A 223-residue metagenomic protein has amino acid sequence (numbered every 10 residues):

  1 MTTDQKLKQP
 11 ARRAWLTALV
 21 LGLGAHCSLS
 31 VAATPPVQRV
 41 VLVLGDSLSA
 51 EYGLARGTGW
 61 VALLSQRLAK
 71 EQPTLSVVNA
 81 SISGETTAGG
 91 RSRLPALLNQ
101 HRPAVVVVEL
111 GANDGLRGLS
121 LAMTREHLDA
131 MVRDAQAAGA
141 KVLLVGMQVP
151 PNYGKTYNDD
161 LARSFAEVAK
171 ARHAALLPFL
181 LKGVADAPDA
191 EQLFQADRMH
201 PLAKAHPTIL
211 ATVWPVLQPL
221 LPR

Functional and structural regions predicted by a protein language model:
T2-T3: Short glycine- and acidic-rich boundary segments immediately preceding or forming the N-terminal edge of structured
K6-L16, V20: N-terminal export leaders
C27-L29: N-terminal signal peptide c-region/cleavage motif recognized by signal peptidases
A32-S83, R93-R102: Serine-esterase "nucleophile elbow" of acetyl-processing enzymes
G53, V78-T87, L116-L119, R198: Acidic/histidine-rich helix-loop elements that form or flank divalent-metal/phosphate-binding sites at the catalytic
P73, R91-R223: Alpha-helical cap/lid subdomain in secreted, periplasmic, or secretory-pathway luminal O-acyl-processing enzymes
